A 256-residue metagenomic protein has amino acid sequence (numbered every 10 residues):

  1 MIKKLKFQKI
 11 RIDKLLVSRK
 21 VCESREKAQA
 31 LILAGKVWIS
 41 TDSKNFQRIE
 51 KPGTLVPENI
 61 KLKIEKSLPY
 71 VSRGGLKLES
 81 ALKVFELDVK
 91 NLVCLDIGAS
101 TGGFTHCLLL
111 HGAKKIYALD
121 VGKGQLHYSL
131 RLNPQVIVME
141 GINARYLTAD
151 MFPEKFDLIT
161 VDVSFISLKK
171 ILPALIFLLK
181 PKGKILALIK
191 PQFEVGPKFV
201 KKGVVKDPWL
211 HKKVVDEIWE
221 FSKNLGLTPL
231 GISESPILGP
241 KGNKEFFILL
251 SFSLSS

Functional and structural regions predicted by a protein language model:
I10-I12, E26-D88: S4-like RNA-binding module at protein N-termini
K20-V21, K83-K90, F152-P153: Glycine-rich helix-loop-beta junction characteristic of Rossmann-like nucleotide cofactor-binding loops
K90-S100: Conserved class I S-adenosyl-L-methionine
T101-G112: Conserved SAM-binding loop of SAM-dependent methyltransferases across substrates and taxa, primarily the Class I
Y117-K170: S-adenosyl-L-methionine
K169-L186: A short glycine-rich, Lys/Arg-flanked "PGG" loop and its adjoining helix->strand segment in the class I
P191-D207: Short, glycine-/aromatic-enriched active-site segment of Class I SAM-dependent methyltransferases
I237-S256: Core SAM-dependent methyltransferase catalytic element
